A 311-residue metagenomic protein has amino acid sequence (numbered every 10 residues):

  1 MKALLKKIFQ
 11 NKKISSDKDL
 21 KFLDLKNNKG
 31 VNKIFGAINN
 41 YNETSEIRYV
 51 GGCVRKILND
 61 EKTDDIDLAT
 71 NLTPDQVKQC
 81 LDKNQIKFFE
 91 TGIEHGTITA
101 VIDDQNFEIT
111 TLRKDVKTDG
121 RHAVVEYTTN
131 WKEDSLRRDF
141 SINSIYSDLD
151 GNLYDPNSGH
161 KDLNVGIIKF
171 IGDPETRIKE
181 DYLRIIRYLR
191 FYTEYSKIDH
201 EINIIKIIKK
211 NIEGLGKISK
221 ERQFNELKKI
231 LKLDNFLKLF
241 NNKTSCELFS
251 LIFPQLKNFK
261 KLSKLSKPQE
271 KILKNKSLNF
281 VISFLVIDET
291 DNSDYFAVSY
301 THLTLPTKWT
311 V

Functional and structural regions predicted by a protein language model:
M1-L303, K308-V311: Catalytic cores of the polymerase beta-like nucleotidyltransferase superfamily and closely associated nucleotide
